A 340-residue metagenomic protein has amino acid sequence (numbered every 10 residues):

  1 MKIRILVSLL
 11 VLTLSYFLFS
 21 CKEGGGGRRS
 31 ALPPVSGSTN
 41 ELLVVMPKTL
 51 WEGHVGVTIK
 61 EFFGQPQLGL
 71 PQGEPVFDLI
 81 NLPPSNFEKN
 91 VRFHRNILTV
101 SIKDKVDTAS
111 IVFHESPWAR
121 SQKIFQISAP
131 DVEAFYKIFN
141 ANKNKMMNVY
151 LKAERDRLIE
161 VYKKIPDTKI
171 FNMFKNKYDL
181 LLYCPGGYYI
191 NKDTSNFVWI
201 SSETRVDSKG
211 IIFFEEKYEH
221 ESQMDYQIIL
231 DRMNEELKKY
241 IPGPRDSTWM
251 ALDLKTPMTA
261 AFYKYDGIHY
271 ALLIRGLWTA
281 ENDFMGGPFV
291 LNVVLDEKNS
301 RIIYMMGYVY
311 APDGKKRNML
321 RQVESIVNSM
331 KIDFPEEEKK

Functional and structural regions predicted by a protein language model:
I5-L14: Sec-dependent N-terminal signal peptides
F17-S20: C-terminal motif of bacterial Sec signal peptides marking the signal peptidase cleavage site
G26-R29, V44-T49, P185-P244: Secretory pathway targeting signatures of secreted, lumenal, and periplasmic proteins
G26-S121: Start-of-domain marker
I80-A134, K239-S300, G314, N328: Signature of long, low-cysteine stretches enriched in small and polar/charged residues
K123-D131, G210-E215, R301-Y310: Short, well-ordered beta-strand elements
Y136-E160, Y188, S300-K340: Surface-exposed amphipathic alpha-helical segments
K137, V149-E219: Acidic/His-rich structured neighborhood in mature extracellular/periplasmic domains
